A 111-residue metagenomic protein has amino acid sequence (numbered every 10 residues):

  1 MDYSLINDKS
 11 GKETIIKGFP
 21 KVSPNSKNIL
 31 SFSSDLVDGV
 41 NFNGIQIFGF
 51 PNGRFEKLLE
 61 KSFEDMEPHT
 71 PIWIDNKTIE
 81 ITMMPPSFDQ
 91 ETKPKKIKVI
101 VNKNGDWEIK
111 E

Functional and structural regions predicted by a protein language model:
M1, D38-N43, Q90-K93: Short, solvent-exposed loop/turn segments at conserved positions within beta-propeller repeat blades
M1, K27-S33, K77-M83: Short beta-strand elements that form the blades of beta-propeller/WD-repeat-like and other beta-sheet-rich scaffold
D2-T14, G44-L59, I97-I109: Surface-exposed loop/turn elements that mediate protein-protein interactions on large endomembrane-trafficking
S10, F19, S33-D35, M83-P85: A mature extracytoplasmic/lumenal domain signature
K12-V22, S62-E67: Short coil/turn segments at the loop-to-beta-strand junctions that recur within blades of beta-propeller repeat folds
P20-N28, P71-T78: Blade-terminus and WD-like Trp-Asp/Gly-His loop motifs, strongest in beta-propeller folds
D38-I74, T78: Intrinsically disordered, low-complexity segments enriched in Gly and acidic/Ser/Thr residues that form flexible
I72-E111: Hydrophilic extracytoplasmic domains
